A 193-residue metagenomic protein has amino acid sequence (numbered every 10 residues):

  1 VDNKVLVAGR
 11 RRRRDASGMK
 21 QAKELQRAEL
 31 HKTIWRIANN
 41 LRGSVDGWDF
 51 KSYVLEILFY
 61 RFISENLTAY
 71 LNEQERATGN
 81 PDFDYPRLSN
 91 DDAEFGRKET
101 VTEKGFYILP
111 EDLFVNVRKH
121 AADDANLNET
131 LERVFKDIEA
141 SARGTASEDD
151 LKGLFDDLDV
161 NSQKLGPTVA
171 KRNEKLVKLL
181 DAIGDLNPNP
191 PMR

Functional and structural regions predicted by a protein language model:
D2-R193: Non-catalytic, mostly N-terminal accessory regions of nucleic-acid modification and defense proteins
